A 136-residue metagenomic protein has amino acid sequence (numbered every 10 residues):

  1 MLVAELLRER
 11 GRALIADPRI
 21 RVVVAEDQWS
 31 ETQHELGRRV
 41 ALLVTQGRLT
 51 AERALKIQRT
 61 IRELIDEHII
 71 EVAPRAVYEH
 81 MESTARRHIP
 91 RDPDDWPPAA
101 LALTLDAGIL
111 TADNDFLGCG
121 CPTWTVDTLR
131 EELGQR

Functional and structural regions predicted by a protein language model:
M1-D27: Short, well-structured N-terminal submotif of metal-dependent ribonuclease cores
L6-L7, E35-L36, G120-C121: Short, flexible helix/strand-to-coil boundary loops that buttress conserved ligand/catalytic motifs in alpha/beta
G11-I15, R62, P98-A99: Short amphipathic alpha-helical segments and helix-helix/interface helices
P18, E26-T84: PIN-domain endoribonuclease scaffold, especially VapC-family toxins
V24-A25, W29, L103-R136: Acidic, PIN/NYN-like endoribonuclease modules and their adjacent C-terminal/linker elements
E67-G108: Active-site neighborhoods of divalent-metal-dependent phosphate/nucleic-acid chemistry enzymes
